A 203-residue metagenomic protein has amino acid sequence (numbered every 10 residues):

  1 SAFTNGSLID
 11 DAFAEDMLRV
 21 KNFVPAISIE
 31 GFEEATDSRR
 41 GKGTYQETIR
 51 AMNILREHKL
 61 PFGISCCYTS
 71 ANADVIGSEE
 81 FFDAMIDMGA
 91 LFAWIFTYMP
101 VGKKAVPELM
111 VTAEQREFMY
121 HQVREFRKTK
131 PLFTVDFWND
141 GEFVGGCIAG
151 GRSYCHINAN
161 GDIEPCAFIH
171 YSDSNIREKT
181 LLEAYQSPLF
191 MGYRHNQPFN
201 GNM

Functional and structural regions predicted by a protein language model:
S1-F96: Radical SAM/AdoMet-radical enzyme domain recognition
L8, F32, T69-A71, M99-V101 (+3 more regions): Short, solvent-exposed loop/turn segments at secondary-structure junctions
V20, K130, S187: Acidic-histidine catalytic/liganding microenvironments
K42-Y45, M110-A113, E117, S174-K179: Short, conserved loop/turn and helix-capping segments at secondary-structure boundaries that abut family-defining
I49, E79, E117-H121, L182: Generic alpha-helical structural signal
I64, M85, A93, V123 (+3 more regions): Generic structural signal for nonpolar/small residues that stabilize regular secondary structure
Y98-P165: A C-terminal junction/extension of Radical SAM enzymes
I163, F168-M203: Flexible mid-to-C-terminal extensions adjoining Fe-S/redox cofactors in radical SAM and related proteins
